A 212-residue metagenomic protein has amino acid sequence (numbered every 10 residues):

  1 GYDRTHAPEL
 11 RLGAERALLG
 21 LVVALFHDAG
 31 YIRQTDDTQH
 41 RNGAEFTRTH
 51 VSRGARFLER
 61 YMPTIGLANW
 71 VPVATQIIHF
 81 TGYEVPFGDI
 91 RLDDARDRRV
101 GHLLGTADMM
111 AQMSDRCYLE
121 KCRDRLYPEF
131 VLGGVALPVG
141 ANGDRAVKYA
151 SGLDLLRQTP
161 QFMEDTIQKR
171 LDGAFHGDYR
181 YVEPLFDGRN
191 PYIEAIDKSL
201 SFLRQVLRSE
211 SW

Functional and structural regions predicted by a protein language model:
G1-R16, F26, G66, Y83-W212: Divalent metal-dependent phosphate-bond-processing catalytic cores, especially two-metal-ion Mg2+/Mn2+ enzymes that act
Y2-L10, D36-R41, Y61-P72: Inter-helical turn/loop segments and adjacent helix faces that build the functional surface of alpha-helical bundle
R16-Q39, G54, Q76-E84: His-Asp-centered metal-binding catalytic motifs of divalent-metal-dependent phosphohydrolases/nucleases
T35-D37, W70-V73, C117-D124: Short acidic alpha-helical/loop segments enriched in Asp/Glu that coordinate divalent cations
N42-T49: Alpha-helix capping and helix-loop boundary segments enriched in small/acidic/polar residues
T49-G88: Histidine- and acidic-residue-rich, metal-dependent catalytic cores
